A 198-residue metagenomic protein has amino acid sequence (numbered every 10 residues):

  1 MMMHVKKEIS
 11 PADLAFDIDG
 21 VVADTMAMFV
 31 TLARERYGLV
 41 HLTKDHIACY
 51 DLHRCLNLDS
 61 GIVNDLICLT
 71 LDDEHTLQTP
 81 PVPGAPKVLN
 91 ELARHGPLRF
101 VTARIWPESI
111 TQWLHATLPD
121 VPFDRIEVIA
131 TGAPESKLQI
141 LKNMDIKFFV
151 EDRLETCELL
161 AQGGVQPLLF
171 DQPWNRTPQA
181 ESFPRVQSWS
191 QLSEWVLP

Functional and structural regions predicted by a protein language model:
M2-D65: Active-site neighborhood of HAD-like aspartate-dependent phosphohydrolases
M3-V5, L138, K142-N143, F148 (+1 more regions): Asp-based, Mg2+/Mn2+-dependent phosphohydrolase catalytic module
H41, L52-N90: Metal-dependent phosphoesterase signature
E74-P81, A85-L114, T131: Substrate-recognition element of Asp-dependent hydrolases with the DxDx(T/V) motif
V101-V150, L154-E158: Substrate-recognition "cap/lid" segment bordering the active-site pocket of phosphatases
